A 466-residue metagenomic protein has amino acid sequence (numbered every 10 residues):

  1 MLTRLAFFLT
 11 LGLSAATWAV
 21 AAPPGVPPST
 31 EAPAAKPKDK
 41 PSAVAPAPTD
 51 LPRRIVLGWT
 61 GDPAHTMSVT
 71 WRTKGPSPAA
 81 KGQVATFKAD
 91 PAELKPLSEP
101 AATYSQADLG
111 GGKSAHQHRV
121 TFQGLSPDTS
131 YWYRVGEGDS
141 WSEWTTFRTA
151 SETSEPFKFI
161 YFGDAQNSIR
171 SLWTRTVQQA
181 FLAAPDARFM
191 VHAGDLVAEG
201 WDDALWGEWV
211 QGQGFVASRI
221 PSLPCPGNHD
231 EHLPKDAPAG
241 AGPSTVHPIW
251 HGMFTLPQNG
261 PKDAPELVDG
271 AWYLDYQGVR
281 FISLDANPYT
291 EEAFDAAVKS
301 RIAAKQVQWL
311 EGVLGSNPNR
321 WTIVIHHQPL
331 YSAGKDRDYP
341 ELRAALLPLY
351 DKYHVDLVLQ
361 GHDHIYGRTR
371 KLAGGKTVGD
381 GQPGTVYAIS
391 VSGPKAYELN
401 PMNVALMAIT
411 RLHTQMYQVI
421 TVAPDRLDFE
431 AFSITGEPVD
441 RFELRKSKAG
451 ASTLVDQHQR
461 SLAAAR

Functional and structural regions predicted by a protein language model:
A6-T17: Bacterial N-terminal signal peptides
V20-Y161, Q166, L182-A183, D380 (+3 more regions): Acidic, histidine-bearing metal-coordination/catalytic regions of metal-dependent phosphoesterases
H116-F122, S130-S151, A204-P318, A345 (+2 more regions): Extended active-site neighborhood of metal-dependent phosphoesterases/phosphodiesterases
E155-K158, P185-M190, A217-L223, Y276-F281 (+4 more regions): Loop/turn elements at helix/coil->beta-strand transitions in domains of secreted/extracellular proteins
F157-C225, D230-E231: Conserved, compact domain cores that house catalytic/ligand-binding motifs in diverse enzymes and effector modules
Y161-G163, F189-D195, P221-N228, L284-D285 (+3 more regions): Active-site neighborhood of phospho(di)ester-bond hydrolases with catalytic His/Asp-centered motifs
N167-S171, A198-D202, P226-K235, Y289-A293 (+5 more regions): Active-site environment of divalent metal-dependent phosphoester hydrolases
V197, N317-G334: Short acidic, glycine-rich surface-loop motifs adjacent to enzyme active sites
